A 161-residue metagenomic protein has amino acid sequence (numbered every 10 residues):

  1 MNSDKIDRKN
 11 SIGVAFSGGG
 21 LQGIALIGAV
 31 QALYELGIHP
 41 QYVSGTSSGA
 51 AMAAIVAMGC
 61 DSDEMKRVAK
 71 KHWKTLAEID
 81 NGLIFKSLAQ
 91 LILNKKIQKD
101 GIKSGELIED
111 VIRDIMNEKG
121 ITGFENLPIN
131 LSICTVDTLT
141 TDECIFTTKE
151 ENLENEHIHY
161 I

Functional and structural regions predicted by a protein language model:
M1-T46, A54-I161: Patatin-like phospholipase
